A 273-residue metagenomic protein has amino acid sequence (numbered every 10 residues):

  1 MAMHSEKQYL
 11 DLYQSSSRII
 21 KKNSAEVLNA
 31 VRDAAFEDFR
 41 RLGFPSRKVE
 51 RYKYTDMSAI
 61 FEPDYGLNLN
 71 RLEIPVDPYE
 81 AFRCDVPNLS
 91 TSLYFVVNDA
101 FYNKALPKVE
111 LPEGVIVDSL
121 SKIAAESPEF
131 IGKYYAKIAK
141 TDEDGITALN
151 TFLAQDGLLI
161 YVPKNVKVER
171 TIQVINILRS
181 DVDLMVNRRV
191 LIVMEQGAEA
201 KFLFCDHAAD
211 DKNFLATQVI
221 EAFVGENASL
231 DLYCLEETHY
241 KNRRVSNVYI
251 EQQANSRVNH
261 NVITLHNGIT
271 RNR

Functional and structural regions predicted by a protein language model:
A2-A148: N-terminal amphipathic, basic helical "cap/leader" segment at the start of enzyme domains
E110-D118, E126-R273: Conserved beta-strand/loop scaffold segments within soluble protein domains that form the structured core and edges
